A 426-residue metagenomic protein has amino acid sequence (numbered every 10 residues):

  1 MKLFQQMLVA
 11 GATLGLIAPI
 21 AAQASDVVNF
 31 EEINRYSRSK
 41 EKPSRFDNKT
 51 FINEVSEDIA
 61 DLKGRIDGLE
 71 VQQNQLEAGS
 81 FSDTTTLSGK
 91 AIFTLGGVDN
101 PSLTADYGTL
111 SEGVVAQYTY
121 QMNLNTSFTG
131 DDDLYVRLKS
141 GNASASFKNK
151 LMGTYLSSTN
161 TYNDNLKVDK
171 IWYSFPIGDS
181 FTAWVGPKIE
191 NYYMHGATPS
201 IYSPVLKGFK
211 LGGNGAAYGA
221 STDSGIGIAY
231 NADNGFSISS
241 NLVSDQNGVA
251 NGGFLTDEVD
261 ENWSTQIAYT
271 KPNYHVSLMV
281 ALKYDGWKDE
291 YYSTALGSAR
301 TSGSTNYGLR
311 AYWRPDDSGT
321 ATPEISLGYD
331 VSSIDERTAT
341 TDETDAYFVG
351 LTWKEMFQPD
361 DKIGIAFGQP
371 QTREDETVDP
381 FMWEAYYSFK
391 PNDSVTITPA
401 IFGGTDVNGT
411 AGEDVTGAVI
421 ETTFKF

Functional and structural regions predicted by a protein language model:
K2-G108: N-terminal periplasmic/intermembrane-space "pro-region" immediately following the signal or transit peptide
T84, S88-K90, T109-N247, A268-T270 (+2 more regions): Outer membrane beta-barrel
T94-N100, A143-A145, Y192-M194, L211 (+5 more regions): Sequence/structural signature of outer-membrane beta-barrel proteins
D106-V114, N160-N163, A216-Y218, G253-D260 (+4 more regions): Replace "Gram-negative outer membrane beta-barrel proteins" with "bacterial and organellar outer membrane beta-barrel
M122, I171, I226, T265-I267 (+5 more regions): Membrane-embedded beta-strands of outer-membrane beta-barrel proteins, especially the hydrophobic/small aromatic
N234-G235, A268-A385, F389: Detector for outer-membrane/organellar transmembrane beta-barrel domains, recognizing the amphipathic beta-strand
Y386-A400: C-terminal closing repeat unit and adjoining cap/tail of repeat-based domains
D414-F426: Outer-membrane beta-barrel "beta-signal"
